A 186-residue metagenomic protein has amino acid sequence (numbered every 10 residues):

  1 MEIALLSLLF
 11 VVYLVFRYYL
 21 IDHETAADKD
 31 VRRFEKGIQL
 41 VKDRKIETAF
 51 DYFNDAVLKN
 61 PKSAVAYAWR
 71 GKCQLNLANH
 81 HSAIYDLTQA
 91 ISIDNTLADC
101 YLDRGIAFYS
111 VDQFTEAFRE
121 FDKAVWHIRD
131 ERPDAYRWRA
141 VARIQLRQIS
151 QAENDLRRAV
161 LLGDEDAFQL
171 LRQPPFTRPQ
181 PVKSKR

Functional and structural regions predicted by a protein language model:
M1-R186: Alpha-helical tetratricopeptide repeat
